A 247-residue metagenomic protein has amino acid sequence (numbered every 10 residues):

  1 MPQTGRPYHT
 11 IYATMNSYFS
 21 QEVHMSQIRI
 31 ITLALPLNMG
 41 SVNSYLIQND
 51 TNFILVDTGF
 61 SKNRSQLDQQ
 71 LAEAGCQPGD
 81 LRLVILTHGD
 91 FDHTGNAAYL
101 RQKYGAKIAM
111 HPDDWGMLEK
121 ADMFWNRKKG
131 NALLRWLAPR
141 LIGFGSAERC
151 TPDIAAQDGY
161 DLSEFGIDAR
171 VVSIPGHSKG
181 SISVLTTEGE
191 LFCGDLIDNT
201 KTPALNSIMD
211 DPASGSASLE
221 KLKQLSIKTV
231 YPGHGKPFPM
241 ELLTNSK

Functional and structural regions predicted by a protein language model:
M1-H24: N-terminal amphipathic/basic-hydrophobic helices that include classical n-h-c signal peptides and signal-anchor
Q21, I47, D158-F165: Short acidic-hydrophobic surface loop/beta-edge motif
S26-A74, S183-G194: Conserved beta-strand hairpin/beta-sheet module of binuclear metal-dependent hydrolase folds, prominently
P36, D113-G116, I197-N199: Short, acidic/turn-prone active-site loops that include or flank metal/cofactor- and phosphate-binding residues
I47, D57, L67, H88 (+8 more regions): Divalent metal-coordination and catalytic microenvironments
I54-V56, I85, I108, E190-F192 (+1 more regions): Residue-level marker for buried hydrophobic side chains located in beta-strands that build the well-ordered beta-sheet
S61-K62, A147, D161, D168-L243: Metallo-beta-lactamase
R64, A72-I154: Active-site HxH/HxHxD metal-binding segment of metal-dependent hydrolases
